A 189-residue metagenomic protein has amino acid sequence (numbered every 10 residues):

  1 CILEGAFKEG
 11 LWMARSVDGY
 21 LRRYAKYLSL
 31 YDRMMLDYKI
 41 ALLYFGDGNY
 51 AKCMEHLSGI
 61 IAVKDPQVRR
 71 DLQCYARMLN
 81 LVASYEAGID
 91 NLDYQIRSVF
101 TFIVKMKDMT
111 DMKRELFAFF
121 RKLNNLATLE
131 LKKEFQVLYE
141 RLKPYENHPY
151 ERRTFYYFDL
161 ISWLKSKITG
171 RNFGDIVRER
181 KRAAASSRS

Functional and structural regions predicted by a protein language model:
C1-L3, D32-L42, G46, L72-E86: "A position-specific structural signal for the A-helix of alpha-solenoid helical repeats
C1-R33, D37-I40: Long, K/E/R/D-enriched contiguous segments that form extended
F7, Y50, I89-D90: TPR-repeat structural position
A14-K26, E55-P66, R97-D108, K143: Amphipathic alpha-helical segments of tetratricopeptide repeats
Y24-D37, K64-R77, M106-L116, P149-F155: Alpha-solenoid helical repeat architecture
N91-S189: C-terminal non-catalytic interaction modules
